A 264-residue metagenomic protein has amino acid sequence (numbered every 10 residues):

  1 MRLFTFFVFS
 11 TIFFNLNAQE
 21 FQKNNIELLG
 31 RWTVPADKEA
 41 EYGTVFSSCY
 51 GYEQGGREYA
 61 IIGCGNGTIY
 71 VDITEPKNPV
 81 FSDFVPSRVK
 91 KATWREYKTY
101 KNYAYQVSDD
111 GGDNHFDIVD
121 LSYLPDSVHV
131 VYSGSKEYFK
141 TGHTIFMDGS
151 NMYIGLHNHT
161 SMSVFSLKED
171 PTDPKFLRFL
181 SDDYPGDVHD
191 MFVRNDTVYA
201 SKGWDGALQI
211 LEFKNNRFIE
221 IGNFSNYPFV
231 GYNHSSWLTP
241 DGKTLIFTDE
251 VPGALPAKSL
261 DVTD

Functional and structural regions predicted by a protein language model:
M1-F21: Bacterial Sec-dependent N-terminal signal peptides
A18-D264: Feature marking well-ordered beta-strand scaffolds used for ligand recognition
